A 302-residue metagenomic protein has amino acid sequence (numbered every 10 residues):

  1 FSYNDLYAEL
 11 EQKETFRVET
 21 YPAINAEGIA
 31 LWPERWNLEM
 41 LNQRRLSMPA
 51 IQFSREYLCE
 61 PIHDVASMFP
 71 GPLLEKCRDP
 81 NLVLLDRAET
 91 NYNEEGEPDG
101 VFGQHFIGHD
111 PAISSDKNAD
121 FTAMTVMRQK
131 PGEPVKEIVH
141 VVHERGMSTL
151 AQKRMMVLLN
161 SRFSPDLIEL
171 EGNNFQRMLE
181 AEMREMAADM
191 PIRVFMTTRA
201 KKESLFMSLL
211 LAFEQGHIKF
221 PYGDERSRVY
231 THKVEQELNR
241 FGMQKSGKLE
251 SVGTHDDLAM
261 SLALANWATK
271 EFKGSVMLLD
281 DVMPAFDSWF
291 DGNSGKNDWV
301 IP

Functional and structural regions predicted by a protein language model:
F1-P33, N37-Q43, E60, D64 (+2 more regions): Mg2+-dependent endonuclease catalytic cores in nucleic-acid-processing enzymes, primarily RNase H-like
T20, I107-G108, T125-V126, E169 (+1 more regions): Structured core elements
E27-P111: ATPase catalytic-site recognition across NTP-hydrolyzing enzymes
Q52-E56, K233-L279: P-loop NTPase motor core of the ASCE superfamily
D99-V101, S115-D120, H255-D256: A short catalytic or substrate-binding loop motif that flags glycine-/basic-rich loops and adjacent residues that bind
F106-M124: An active-site-proximal beta-strand-loop segment
T122-V126, I138-V139: Hydrophobic beta-strand positions in blades of beta-propellers and related beta-sheet-rich domains
A265-P302: Acidic two-metal-ion nuclease catalytic site recognized across multiple nuclease folds, prominently DnaQ/RNase D-T
